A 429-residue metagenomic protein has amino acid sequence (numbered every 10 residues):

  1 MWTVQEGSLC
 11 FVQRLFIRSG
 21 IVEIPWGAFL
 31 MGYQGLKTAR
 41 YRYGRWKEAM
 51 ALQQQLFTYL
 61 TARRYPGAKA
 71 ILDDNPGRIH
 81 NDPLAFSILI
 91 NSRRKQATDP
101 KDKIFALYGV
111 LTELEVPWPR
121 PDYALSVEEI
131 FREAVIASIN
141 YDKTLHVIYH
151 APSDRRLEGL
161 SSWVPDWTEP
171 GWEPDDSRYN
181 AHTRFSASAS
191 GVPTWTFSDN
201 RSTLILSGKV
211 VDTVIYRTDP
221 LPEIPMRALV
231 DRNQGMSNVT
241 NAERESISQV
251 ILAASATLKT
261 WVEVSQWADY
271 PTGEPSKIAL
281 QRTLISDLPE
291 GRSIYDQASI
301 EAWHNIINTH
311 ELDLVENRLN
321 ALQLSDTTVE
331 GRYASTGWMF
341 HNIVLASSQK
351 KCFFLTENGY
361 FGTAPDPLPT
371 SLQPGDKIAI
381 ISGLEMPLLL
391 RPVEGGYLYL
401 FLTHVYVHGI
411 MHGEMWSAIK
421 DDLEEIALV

Functional and structural regions predicted by a protein language model:
M1-V429: Acidic/Ser/Thr/Pro-rich low-complexity tail/linker regions in eukaryotic proteins
